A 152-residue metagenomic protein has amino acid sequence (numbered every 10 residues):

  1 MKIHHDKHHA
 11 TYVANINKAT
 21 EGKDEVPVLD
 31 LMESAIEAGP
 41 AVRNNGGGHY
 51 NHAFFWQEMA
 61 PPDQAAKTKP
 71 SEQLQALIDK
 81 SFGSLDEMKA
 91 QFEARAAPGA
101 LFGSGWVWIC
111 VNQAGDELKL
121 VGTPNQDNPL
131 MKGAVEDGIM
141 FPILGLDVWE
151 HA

Functional and structural regions predicted by a protein language model:
M1-A152: Feature for soluble, non-membrane regions of globular proteins
